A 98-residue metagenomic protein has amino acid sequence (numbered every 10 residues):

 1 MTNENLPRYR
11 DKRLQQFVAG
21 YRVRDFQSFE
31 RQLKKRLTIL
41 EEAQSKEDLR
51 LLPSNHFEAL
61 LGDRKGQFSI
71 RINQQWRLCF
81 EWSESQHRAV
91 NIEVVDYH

Functional and structural regions predicted by a protein language model:
M1-N3, L61, F68-H98: Enriched for short, Lys/Arg-rich terminal
M1-R36: Arg/Lys-rich, positively charged N-terminal/basic patches that mediate binding to nucleic acids
Q15, R24-Q27, N55, G66 (+1 more regions): Short non-domain terminal segments
G20, A43-K46: Short hydrophobic alpha-helical module
S28, Q32-K35, L52-N55, R71: Generic alpha-helix structural propensity
L40: Conserved phosphate-interacting/catalytic interface
S45-F68: A short, surface-exposed loop/turn module that caps and links secondary-structure elements
